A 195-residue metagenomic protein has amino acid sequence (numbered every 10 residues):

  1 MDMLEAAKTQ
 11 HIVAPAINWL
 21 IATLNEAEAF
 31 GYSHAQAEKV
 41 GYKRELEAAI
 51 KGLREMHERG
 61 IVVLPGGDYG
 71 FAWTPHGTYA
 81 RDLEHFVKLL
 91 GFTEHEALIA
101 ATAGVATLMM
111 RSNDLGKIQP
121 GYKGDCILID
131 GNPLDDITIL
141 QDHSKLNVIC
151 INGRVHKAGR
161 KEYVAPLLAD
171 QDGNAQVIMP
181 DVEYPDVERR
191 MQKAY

Functional and structural regions predicted by a protein language model:
M1, L20-T23, F71-W73: Active-site environment of divalent metal-dependent phosphoester hydrolases
M1-I12, L53-E55: Short amphipathic alpha-helices and their capping/turn segments at secondary-structure boundaries
L4, A49-K51, Y195: Acidic, metal/ion-coordinating pockets
A7-L46: Active-site gating loops and adjacent loop-to-helix segments of metal-dependent hydrolytic enzymes
I17-I21, G91, R154: Short, acidic/turn-prone active-site loops that include or flank metal/cofactor- and phosphate-binding residues
S33-A37, E45-N132: His/Asp/Glu-enriched, well-ordered alpha-helical/loop segment that forms or immediately abuts the divalent-metal
E58, I99-Y195: Active-site microenvironment of metallo-dependent hydrolases
